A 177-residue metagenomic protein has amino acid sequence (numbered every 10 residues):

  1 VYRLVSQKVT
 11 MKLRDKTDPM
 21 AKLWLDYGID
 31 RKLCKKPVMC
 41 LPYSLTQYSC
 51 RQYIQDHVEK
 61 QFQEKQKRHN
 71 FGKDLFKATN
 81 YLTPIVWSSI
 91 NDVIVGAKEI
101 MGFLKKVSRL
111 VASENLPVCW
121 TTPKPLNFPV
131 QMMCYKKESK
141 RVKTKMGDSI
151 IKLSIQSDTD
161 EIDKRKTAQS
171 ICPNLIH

Functional and structural regions predicted by a protein language model:
V1-H177: Conserved catalytic core of nucleotide polymerization and phosphodiester-bond processing enzymes
